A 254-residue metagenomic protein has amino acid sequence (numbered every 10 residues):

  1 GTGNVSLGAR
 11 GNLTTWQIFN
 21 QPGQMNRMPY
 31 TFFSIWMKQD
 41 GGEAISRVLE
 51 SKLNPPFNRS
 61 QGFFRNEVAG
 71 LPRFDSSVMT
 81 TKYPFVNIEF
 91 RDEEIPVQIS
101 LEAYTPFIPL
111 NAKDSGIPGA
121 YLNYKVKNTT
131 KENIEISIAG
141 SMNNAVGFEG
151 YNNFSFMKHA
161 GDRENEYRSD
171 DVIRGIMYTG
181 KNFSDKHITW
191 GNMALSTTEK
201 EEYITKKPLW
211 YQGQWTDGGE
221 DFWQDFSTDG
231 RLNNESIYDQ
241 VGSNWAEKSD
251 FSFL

Functional and structural regions predicted by a protein language model:
G1-P55: Beta-strand-rich N-terminal accessory domains
T2, I134-I136, L254: Short Pro-Gly-centered flexible turn/kink motifs
G23-N26, F74-T81, E164-R168: Short linear motifs in intrinsically disordered
M28, T81-Y83, D92-E94, S169-D171 (+1 more regions): A generic structural signal for short, non-catalytic loop/turn and secondary-structure boundary residues
Y30-Q39, L53-F63, V86-I88, R174-I176: Short polybasic amphipathic segments
E43-A44, P96-Q98, N133: Short, mixed charged/polar active-site loops that provide acid/base catalysis or chelate metal/phosphate cofactors
P55-G119, Q214-F253: Extended, loop-rich substrate-binding clefts of extracytoplasmic carbohydrate-active enzymes
L101, P106-R231: Polysaccharide-binding surfaces and accessory modules of carbohydrate-active proteins
